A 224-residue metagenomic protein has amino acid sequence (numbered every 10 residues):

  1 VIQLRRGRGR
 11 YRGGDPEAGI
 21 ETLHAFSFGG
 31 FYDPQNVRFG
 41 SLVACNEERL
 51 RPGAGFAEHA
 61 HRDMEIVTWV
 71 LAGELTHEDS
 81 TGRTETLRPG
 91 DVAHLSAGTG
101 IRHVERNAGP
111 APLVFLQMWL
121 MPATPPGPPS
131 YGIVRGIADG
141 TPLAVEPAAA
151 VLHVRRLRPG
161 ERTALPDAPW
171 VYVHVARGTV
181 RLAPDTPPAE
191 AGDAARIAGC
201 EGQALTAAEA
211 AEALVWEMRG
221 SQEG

Functional and structural regions predicted by a protein language model:
G14-A60, M64-E65, F115, P122 (+1 more regions): A short glycine-rich, His/Asp/Glu-containing loop-to-beta-strand
E47, P52-G53, G90, G98 (+5 more regions): Tight coil/turn sites that cap or link beta-strands
R49-A54, L71-R83, L87-D91, S96-A108: Short acidic (Asp/Glu) patches
R62-T81, P89-D91, D167-D185: Glycine- and acidic-residue-biased ligand/ion/polar-headgroup-sensing regions
T81-S96, A138, A183-A207: Short acidic-glycine-tyrosine-enriched beta hairpin
G82-T84, A97-P126, A198-G224: Ligand-binding loop in jelly-roll beta-barrel domains
A168-V171, R177, A183-P184, E190-A198 (+2 more regions): Intrinsically disordered terminal extensions flanking catalytic oxygenase cores
